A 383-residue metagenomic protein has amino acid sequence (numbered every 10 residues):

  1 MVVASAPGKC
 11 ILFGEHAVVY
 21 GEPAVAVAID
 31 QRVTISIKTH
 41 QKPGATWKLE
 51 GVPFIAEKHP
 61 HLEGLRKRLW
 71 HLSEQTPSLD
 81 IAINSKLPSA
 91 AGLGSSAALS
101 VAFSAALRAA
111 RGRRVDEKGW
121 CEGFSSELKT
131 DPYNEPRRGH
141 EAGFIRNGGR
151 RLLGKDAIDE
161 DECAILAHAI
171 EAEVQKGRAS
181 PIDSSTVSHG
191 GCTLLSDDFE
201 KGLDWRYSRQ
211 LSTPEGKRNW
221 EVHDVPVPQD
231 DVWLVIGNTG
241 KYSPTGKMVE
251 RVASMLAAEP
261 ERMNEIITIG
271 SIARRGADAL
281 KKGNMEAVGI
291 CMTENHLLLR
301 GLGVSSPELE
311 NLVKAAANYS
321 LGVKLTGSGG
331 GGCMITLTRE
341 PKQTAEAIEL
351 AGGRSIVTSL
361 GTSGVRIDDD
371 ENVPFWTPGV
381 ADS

Functional and structural regions predicted by a protein language model:
M1-P7, I11-F13, V18-V19, A26 (+8 more regions): C-terminal nucleotide
S5, N84-L107, S180-P181, L321-T338: Glycine/serine-rich anion-binding loops at beta->alpha junctions that coordinate negatively charged ligand groups
S78-D80: Residues at or immediately flanking beta-strands
L128-T130: Low-complexity, intrinsically disordered segments with a bias for serine/threonine
N134-P136: Hydrophobic alpha-helical membrane-insertion segments
